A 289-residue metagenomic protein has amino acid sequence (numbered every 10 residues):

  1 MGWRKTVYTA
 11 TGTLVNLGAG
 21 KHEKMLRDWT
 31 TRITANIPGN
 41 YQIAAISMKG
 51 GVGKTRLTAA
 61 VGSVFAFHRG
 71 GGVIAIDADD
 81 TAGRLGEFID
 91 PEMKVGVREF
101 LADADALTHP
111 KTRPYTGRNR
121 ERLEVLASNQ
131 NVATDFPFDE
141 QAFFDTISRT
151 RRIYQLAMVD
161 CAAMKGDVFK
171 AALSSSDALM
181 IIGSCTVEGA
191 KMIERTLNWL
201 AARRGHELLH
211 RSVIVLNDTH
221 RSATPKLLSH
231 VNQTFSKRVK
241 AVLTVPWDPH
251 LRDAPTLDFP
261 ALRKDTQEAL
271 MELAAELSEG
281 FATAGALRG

Functional and structural regions predicted by a protein language model:
M1-A44: Extreme N-terminal, non-catalytic leader segments that precede Walker-type/kinase nucleotide-binding cores
M25-T30, N40-D80, L85-F88, T150: Walker A/P-loop phosphate-binding motif and the immediately C-terminal alpha-helix
A66-E124: Phosphate-binding loop that captures ATP/GTP phosphates
R118, V125-F169: Phosphate-binding/switch loop-helix module in NTP-utilizing enzymes
R152-Q155, K165-V187: Inter-motif core of Ras-like GTPase G domains
I193-R211: Conserved C-terminal guanine-recognition region of P-loop GTPase G domains, centered on the G4
D218-R263: Beta-strand-loop-alpha "switch" segments that mediate conformational coupling across diverse proteins
A254-G289: NTP-binding/hydrolysis catalytic cores, primarily Walker-type P-loop NTPases
